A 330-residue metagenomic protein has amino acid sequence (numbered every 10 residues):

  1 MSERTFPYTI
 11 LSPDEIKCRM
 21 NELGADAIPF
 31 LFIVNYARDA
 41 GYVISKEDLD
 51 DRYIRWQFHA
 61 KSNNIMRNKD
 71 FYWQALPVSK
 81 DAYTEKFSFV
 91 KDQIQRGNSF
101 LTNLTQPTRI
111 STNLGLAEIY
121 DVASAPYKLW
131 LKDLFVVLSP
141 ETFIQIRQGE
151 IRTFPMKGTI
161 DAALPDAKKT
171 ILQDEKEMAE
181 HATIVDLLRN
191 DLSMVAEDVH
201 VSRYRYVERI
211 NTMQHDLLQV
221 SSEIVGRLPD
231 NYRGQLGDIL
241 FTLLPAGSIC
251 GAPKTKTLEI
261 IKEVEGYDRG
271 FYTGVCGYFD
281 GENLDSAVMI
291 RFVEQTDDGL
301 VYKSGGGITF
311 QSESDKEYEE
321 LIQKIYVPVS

Functional and structural regions predicted by a protein language model:
M1-S330: Extended alpha-helical targeting/anchoring segments, especially N-terminal organellar/secretory targeting helices
